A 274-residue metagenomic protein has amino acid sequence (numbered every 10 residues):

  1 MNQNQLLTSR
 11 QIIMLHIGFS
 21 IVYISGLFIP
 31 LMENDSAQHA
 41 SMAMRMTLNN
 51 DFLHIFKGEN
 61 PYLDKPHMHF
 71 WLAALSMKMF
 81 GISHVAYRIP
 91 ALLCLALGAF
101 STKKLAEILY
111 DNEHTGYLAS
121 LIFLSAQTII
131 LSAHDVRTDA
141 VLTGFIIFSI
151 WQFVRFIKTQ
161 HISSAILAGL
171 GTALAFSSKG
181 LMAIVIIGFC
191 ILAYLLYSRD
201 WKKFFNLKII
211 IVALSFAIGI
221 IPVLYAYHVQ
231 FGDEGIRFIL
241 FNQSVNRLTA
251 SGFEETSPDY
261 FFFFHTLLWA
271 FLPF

Functional and structural regions predicted by a protein language model:
Q3, I108, S149-A165: Membrane-interface transmembrane helices that cradle and orient dolichyl/undecaprenyl
L7-S36, L214-Y227: Transmembrane signal-anchor helices characteristic of membrane glycosylation enzymes that use polyprenol
S9-I17, T102-S125: Transmembrane-helix signature of polytopic, membrane-embedded enzymes that assemble or transfer cell-envelope glycans
S20-V22, H39-P61, M68-W71, L75 (+1 more regions): Extracytosolic helix-loop segments that constitute the early lumenal/periplasmic catalytic or substrate-binding loops
M42, L174, S178, A183-F274: Transmembrane-lumen/periplasm boundary regions of multi-pass, lipid-linked membrane glycan transferases
I89-Y110, F148: Transmembrane-helix motifs of polytopic, lipid-linked glycan transferases
T128-V141: Short acidic/glycine- and proline-prone juxtamembrane loop motifs at membrane-interface regions of multi-pass membrane
L131, S164-K179: Membrane-interface alpha helices of multi-pass inner-membrane proteins
